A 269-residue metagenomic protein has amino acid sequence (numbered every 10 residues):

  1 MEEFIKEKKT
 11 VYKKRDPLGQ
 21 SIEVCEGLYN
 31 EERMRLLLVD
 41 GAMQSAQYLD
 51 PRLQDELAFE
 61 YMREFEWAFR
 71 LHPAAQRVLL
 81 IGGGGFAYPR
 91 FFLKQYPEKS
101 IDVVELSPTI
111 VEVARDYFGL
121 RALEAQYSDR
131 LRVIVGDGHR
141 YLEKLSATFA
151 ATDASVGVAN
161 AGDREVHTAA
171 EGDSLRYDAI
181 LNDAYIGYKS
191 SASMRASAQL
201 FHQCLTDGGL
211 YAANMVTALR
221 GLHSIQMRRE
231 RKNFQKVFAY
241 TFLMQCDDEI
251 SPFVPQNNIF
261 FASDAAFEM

Functional and structural regions predicted by a protein language model:
M1-A74, K94: Rossmann-like AdoMet
E23, L36, L210, N258-S263: Ordered hydrophobic segments in well-structured contexts
G27, G136, M244-C246: Conserved beta-strand termini and adjacent loop/short-helix elements that scaffold enzyme active sites in alpha/beta
L28, G41, P108, T217 (+1 more regions): Non-catalytic surface loops within mature trypsin-like serine protease
R52-A212, A218-R231, V237, I250-P255: The AdoMet/dcAdoMet-binding core of the Class I SAM-like
I134-G136, Y240-F242, N258-S263: Soluble extramembrane regions of membrane proteins in the secretory/endomembrane system
A239-E249: Conserved S-adenosyl-L-methionine
S251-M269: Core SAM-dependent methyltransferase catalytic element
